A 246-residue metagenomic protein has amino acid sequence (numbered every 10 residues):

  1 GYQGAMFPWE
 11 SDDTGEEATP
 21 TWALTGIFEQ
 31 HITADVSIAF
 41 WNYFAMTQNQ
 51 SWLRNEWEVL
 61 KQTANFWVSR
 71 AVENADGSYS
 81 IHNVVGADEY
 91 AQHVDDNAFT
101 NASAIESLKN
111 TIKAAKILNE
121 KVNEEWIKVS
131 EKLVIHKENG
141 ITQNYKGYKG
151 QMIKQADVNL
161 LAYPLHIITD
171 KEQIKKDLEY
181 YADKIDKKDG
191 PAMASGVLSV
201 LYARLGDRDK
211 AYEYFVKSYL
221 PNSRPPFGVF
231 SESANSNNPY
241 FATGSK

Functional and structural regions predicted by a protein language model:
G1-V72, T100-N101, L108-T111, A115 (+1 more regions): Aromatic-rich carbohydrate-recognition surfaces in CAZymes
A5, Y79, N159: A broad, low-specificity signal marking well-ordered, structured residues that form hydrophobic/aromatic
W9-F28, I81-D96, R224-N237: Acidic/His metal-coordination segments adjacent to aromatic residues that form catalytic metal sites in metalloenzymes
E29, T33-I38, N42-M46, K109 (+1 more regions): Active-site core of glycosidic bond-cleaving carbohydrate-active enzymes
W52-N55, V72-I81, L118-E125: Short, glycine/acidic-rich hinge or "gate" loops at secondary-structure transitions that mediate conformational
R70-A102, D186-S195, Y202-L205, A242: Aromatic-lined, polymer-binding surfaces characteristic of secreted/periplasmic polysaccharide-degrading enzymes
